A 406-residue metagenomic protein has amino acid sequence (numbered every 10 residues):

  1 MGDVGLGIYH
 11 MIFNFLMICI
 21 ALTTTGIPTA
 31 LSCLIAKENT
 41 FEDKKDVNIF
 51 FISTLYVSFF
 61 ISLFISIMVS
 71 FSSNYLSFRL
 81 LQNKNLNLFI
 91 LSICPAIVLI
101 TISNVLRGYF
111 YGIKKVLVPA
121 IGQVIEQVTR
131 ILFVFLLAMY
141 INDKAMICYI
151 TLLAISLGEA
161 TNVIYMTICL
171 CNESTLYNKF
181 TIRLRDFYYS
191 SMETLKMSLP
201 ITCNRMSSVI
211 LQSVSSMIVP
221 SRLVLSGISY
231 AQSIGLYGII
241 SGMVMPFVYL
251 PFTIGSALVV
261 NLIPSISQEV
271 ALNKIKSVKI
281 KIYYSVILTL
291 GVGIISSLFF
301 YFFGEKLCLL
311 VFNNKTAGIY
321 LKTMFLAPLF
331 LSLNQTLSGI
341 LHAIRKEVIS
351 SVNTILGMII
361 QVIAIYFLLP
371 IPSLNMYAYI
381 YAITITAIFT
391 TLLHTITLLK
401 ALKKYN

Functional and structural regions predicted by a protein language model:
M1-S32, S66, S70, A96 (+1 more regions): Signature of the first transmembrane helix
T25-T40, V248-L272: Helix-loop junctions and terminal segments of transmembrane helices in multi-pass membrane transport/translocation
I27-N74, K276-S296: Membrane-water interface segments that mark the loop-to-transmembrane alpha-helix transition
F64-Q82, I295-N313: Short membrane-interface helical motifs at transmembrane helix boundaries in multi-pass membrane transporters
Q82-V105, N313-L337: Alpha-helical transmembrane segments of multi-pass membrane proteins
L99-G122, L326-L356: Membrane-interface junctions at transmembrane-helix termini in multi-pass inner-membrane proteins
K114-L117, V128-I164, I168-C169, R345-V348 (+2 more regions): Membrane-interface helix-loop junctions in multi-pass transport and translocation proteins
A154-L170, R185-N261: Transmembrane helical elements of multi-pass membrane transporters/channels
